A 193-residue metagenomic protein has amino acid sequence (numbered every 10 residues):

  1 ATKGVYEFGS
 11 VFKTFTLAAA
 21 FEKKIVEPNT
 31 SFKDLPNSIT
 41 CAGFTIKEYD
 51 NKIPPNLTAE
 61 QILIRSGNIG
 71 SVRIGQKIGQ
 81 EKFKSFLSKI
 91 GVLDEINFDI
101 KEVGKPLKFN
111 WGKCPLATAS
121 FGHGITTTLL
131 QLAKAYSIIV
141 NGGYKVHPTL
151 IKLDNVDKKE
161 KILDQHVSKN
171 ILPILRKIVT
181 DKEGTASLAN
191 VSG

Functional and structural regions predicted by a protein language model:
A1-S10, F15-G193: Beta-lactam-recognizing serine transpeptidase/beta-lactamase-like catalytic domain environment
